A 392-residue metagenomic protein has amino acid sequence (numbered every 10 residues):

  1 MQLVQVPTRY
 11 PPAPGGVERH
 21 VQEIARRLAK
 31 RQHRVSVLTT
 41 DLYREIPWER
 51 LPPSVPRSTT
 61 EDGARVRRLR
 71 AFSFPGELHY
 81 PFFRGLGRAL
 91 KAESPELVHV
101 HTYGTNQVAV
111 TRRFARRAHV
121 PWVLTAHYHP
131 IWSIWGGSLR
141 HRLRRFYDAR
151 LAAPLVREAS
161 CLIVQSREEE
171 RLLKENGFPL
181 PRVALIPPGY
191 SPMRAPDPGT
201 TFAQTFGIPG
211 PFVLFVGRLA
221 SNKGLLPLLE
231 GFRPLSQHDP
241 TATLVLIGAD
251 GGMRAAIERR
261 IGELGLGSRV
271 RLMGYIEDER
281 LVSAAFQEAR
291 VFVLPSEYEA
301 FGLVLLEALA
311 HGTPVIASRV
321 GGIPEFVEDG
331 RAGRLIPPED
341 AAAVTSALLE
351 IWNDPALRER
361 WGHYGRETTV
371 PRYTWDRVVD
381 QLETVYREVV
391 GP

Functional and structural regions predicted by a protein language model:
D41, E168, G189: Carbohydrate-associated surface elements
P121-V123, I131-P154, R171, P198: Nucleotide-sugar donor phosphate/pyrophosphate-binding loop at the beta->alpha transition of glycosyltransferases
V156, Y275-I276, S283-A289: Short alpha-helical donor nucleotide-sugar binding micro-motif in glycosyltransferases
A256-I276: Nucleotide-activated donor-binding/catalytic signature segment of Leloir-type glycosyltransferases, i.e., the conserved
E297: Aromatic "clamp/platform" in nucleotide-sugar-dependent glycosyltransferases that forms part of the donor/acceptor
P314-A317: Short hydrophobic beta-strand element within catalytic cores of glycosyltransferases and related nucleotide-activated
D329-G330, R334-A341, E350-P355: Conserved acidic donor-binding segment of nucleotide-sugar-dependent glycosyltransferases
E350, L357-R372, Q381: A short, well-ordered alpha-helix in the C-terminal region of glycosyltransferases
